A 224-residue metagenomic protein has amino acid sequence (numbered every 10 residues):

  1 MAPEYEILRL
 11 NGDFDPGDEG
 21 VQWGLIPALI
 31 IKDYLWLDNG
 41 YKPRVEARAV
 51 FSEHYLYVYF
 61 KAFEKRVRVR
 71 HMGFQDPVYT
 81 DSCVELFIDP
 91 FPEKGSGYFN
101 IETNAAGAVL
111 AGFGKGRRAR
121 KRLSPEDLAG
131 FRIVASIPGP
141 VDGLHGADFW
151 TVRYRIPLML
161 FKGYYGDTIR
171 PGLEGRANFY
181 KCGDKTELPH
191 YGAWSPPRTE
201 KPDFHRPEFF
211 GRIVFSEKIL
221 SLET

Functional and structural regions predicted by a protein language model:
M1-T224: Structural preference for beta-rich elements and adjacent junctions enriched in aromatics
